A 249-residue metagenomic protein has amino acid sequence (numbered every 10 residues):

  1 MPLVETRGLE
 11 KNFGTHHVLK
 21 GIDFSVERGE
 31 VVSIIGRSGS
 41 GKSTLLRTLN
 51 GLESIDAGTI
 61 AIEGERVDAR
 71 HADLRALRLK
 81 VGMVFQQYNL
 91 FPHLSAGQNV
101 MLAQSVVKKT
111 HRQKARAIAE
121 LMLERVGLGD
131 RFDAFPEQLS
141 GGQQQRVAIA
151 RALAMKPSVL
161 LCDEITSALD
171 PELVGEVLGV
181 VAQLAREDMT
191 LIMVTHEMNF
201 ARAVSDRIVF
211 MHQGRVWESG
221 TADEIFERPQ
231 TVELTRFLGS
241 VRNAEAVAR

Functional and structural regions predicted by a protein language model:
P2-A222: ABC family nucleotide-binding domain
H212, S219, D223-R249: C-terminal boundary and immediately downstream tail of ABC-type ATPase nucleotide-binding domains
